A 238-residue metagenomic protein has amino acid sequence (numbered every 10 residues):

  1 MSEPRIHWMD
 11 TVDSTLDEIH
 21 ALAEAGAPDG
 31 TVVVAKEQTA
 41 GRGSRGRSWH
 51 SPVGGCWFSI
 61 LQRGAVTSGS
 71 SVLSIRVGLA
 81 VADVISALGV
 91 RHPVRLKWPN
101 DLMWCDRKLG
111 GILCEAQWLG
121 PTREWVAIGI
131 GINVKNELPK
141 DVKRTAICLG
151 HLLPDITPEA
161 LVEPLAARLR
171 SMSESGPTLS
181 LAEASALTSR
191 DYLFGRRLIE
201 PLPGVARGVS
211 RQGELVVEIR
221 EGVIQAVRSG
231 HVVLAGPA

Functional and structural regions predicted by a protein language model:
M1-R91, K108, Q117, V232 (+1 more regions): N-terminal lobe of the biotin/lipoate ligase/transferase fold
S2, V66-P93, W104-A238: Long, positively charged amphipathic alpha-helical accessory segments at protein N-termini or as interdomain linkers
